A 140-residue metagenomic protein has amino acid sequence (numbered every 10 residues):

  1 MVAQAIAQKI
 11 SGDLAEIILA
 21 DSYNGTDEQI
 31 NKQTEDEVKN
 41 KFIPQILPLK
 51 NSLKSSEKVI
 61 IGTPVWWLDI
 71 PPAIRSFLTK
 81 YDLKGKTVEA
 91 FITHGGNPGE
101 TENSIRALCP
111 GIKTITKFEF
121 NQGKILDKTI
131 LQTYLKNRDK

Functional and structural regions predicted by a protein language model:
M1-I61, L68-I70, R75, T79 (+1 more regions): N-terminal beta1-alpha1-beta2 submodule of the flavodoxin-like/Rossmannoid cofactor-binding fold
A20, W66-W67, H94-N97: Short glycine-enriched loops at secondary-structure junctions
Q33, K86-T87: P-loop/Walker A phosphate-binding loop and immediately adjacent motor/lid segment at beta-alpha junctions
L53, T79-G85, L108-G111: Short, conserved loop/helix-junction motifs that constitute active-site signature segments in enzyme catalytic cores
I61-G62, A90: Redox-cofactor binding/interface segments in oxidoreductases and associated redox assembly factors
F77-L83, F91, F118: Aromatic-residue hotspot detector
E89-D127: Short, glycine-/small-residue-rich phosphate/pyrophosphate-handling segment
